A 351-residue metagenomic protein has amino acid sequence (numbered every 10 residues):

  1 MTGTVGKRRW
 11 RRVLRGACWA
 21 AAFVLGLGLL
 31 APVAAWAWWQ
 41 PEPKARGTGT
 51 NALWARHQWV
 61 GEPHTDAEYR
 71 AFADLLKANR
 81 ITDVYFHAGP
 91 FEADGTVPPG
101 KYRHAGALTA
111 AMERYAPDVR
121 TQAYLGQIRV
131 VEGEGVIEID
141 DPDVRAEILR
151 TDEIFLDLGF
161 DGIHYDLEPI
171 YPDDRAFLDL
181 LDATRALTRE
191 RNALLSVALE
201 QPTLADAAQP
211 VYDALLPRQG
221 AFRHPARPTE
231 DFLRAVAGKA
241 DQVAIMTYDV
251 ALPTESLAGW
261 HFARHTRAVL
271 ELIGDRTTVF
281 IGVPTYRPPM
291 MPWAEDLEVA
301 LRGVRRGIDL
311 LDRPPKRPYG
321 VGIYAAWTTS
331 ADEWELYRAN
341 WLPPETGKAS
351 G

Functional and structural regions predicted by a protein language model:
M1-G16: N-terminal Lys/Arg-rich, disordered targeting/topogenic segments
A17-A34: Hydrophobic membrane-insertion alpha-helices, especially the h-region of bacterial N-terminal signal peptides
V33-G47: Aromatic-capped interface at the extracytoplasmic side of an N-terminal signal-anchor transmembrane helix
P43-Y69, L75-N79, D83, H87-A237: Chitinase-like catalytic core of GlcNAc-active glycosidases
V84, Y165, V243, I281 (+1 more regions): Conserved, mostly hydrophobic/aromatic
G89, E168, Y248-D249, A326: Flexible loop residues that form catalytic and substrate-binding hotspots at small-molecule/glycan-binding clefts
R129-E132, V197-A214, T247-A251, L272-R302: Active-site clefts of carbohydrate-active enzymes
A268, L272-G351: Substrate-binding cleft of secreted/luminal carbohydrate-active enzymes
